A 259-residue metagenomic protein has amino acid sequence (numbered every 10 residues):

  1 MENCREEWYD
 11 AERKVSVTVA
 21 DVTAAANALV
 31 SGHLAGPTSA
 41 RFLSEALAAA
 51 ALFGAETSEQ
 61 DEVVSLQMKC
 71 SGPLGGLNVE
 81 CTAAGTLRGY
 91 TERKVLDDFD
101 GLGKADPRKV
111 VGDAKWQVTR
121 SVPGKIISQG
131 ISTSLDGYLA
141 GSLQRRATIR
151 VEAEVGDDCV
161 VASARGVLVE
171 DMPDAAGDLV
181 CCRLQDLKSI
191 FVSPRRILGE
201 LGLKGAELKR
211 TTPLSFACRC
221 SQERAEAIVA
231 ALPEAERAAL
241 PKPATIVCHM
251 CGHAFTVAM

Functional and structural regions predicted by a protein language model:
M1-L208: Interaction interfaces in information-processing and related assembly proteins
C182-M259: Cys/His-clustered metal-coordination modules, chiefly Zn-binding fingers
